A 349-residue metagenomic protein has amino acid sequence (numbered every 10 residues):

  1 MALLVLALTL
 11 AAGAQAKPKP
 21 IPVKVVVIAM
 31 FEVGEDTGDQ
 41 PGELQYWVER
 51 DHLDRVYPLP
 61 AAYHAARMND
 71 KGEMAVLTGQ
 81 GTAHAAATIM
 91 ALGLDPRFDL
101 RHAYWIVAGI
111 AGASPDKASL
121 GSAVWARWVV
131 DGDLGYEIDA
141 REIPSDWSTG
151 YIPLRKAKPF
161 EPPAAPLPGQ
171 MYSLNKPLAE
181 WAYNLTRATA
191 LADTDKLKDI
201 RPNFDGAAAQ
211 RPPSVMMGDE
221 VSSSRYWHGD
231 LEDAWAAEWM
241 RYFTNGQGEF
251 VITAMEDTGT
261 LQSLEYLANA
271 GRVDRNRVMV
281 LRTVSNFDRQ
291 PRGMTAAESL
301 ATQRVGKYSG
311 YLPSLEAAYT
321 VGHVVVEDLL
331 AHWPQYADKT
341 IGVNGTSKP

Functional and structural regions predicted by a protein language model:
M1-T9: Bacterial N-terminal signal peptides
A12-A16: Signal peptide processing junction and immediate N-terminal pro/mature segment of secreted/exported proteins
K17-P349: Accessory terminal and edge-of-domain segments that mediate assembly/interaction and cofactor placement around
